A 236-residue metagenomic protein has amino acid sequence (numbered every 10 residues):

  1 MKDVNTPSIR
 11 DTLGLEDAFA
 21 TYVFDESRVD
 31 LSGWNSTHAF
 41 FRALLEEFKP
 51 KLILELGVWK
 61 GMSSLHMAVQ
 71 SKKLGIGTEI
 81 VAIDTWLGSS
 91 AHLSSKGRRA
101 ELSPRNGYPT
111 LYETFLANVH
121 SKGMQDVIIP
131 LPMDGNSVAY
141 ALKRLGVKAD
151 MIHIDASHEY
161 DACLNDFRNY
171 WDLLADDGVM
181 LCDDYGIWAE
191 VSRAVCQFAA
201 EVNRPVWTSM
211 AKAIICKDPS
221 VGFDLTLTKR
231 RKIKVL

Functional and structural regions predicted by a protein language model:
M1-G33: Rossmann-like AdoMet
G14, F24-S32, H38-L236: S-adenosylmethionine/decaboxylated-SAM
